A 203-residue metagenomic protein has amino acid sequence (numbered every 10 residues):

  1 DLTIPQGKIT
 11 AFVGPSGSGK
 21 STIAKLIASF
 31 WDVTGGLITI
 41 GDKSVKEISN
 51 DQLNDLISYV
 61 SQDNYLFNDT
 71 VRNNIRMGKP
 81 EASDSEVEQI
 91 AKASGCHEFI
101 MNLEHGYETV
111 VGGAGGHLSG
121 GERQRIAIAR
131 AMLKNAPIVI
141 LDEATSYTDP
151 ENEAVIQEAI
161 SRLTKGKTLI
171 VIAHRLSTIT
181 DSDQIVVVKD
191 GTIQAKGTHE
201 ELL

Functional and structural regions predicted by a protein language model:
D1-L203: ABC-type nucleotide-binding domain
